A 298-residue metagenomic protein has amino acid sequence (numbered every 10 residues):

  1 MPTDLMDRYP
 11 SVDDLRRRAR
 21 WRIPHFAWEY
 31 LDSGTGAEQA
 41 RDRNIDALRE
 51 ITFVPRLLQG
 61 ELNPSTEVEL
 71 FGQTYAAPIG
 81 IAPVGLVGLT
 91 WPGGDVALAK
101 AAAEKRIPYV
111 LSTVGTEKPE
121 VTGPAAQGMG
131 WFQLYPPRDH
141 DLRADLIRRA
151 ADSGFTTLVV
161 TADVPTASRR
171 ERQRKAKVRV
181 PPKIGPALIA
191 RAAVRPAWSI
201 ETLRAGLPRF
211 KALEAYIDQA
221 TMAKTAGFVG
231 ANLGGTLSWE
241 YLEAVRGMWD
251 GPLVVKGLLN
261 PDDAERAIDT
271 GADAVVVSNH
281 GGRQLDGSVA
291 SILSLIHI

Functional and structural regions predicted by a protein language model:
M1-G72, V178-L237: An N-cap/entry alpha-helix motif that binds or orients negatively charged groups
P24, I81, A102, V160 (+3 more regions): Conserved, mostly hydrophobic/aromatic
A76-V114: Glycine-rich active-site/cofactor-binding loop and its immediate structural neighborhood
I79-A82, Y109-L111, G130-L134, L158 (+2 more regions): Hydrophobic faces of well-ordered beta-strands that scaffold small-molecule active sites in alpha/beta enzyme cores
R106-P108, A125-G130, G154-T156, M248-G251 (+1 more regions): Glycine-enriched alpha-helix->loop->beta-strand junction motifs that scaffold or abut catalytic
T113-T116, P137, T236, V254-P261: Glycine-rich beta-to-alpha transition loops that act as phosphate-gripper elements at the mouths of alpha/beta enzyme
D163-V164, A274-S288: Glycine-rich phosphate-binding active-site loops on the catalytic face of alpha/beta enzymes
I296-I298: Conserved small/polar residues in nucleotide/adenosyl-binding loops
